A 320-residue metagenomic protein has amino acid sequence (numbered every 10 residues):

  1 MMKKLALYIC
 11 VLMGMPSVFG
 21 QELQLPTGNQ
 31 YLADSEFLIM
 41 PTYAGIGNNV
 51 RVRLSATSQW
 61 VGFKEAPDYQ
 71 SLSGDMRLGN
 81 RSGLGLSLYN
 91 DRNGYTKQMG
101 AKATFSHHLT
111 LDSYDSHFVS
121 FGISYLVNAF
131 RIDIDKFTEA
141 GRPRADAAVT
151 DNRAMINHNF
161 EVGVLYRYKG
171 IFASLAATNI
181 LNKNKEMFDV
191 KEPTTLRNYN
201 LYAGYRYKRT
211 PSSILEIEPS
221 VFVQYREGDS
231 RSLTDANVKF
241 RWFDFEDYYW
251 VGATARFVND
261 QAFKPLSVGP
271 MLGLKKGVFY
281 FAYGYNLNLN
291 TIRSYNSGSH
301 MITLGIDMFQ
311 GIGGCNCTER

Functional and structural regions predicted by a protein language model:
M1-L5, L111-S113: Positively charged n-region of N-terminal signal peptides that target proteins for export
L5-G14: Sec-dependent N-terminal signal peptides
M15-G20: Sec/Tat signal peptide C-region and signal peptidase I cleavage site
Q21-R320: Subset of outer-membrane beta-barrel
